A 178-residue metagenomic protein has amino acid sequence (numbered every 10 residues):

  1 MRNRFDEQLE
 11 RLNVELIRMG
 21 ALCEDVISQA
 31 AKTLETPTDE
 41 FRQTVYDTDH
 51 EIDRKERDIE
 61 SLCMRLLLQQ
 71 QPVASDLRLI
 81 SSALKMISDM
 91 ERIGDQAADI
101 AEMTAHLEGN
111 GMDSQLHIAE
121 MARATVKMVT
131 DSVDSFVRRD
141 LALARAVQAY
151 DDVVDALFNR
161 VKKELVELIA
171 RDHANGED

Functional and structural regions predicted by a protein language model:
M1-D178: Cytosolic, long alpha-helical scaffolding segments
